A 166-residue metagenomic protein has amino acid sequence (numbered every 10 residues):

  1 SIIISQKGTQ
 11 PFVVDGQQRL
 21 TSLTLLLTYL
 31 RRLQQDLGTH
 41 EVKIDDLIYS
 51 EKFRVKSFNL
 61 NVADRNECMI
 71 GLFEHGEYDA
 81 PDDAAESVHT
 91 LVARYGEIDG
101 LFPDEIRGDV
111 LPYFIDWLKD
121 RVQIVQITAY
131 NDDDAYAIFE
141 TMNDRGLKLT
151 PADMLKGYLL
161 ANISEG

Functional and structural regions predicted by a protein language model:
S1-G166: Glycine- and hydrophobic-rich flexible loops that cap the catalytic core of alpha/beta enzyme folds
